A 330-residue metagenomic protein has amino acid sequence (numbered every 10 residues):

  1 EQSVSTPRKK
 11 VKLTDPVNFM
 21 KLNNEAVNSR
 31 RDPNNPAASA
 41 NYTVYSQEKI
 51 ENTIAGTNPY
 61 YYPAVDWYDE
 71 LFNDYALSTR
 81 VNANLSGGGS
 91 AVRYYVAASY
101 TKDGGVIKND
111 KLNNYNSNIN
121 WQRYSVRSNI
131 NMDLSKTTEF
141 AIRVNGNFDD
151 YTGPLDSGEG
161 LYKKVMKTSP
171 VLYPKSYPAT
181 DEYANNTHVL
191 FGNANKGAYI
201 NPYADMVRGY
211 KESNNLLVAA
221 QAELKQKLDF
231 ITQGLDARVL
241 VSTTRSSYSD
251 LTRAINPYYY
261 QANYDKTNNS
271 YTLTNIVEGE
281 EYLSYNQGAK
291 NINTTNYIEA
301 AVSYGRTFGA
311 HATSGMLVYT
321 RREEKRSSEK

Functional and structural regions predicted by a protein language model:
E1, L22-N24, Q233-L235, I298 (+2 more regions): Short, Φ-rich (hydrophobic/aromatic) sequence segments
E1-N215, E223-K225: Membrane-proximal, glycine/serine-rich, low-complexity loop/turn segments characteristic of large bacterial
P63-S86, Y173-N185, R253-K330: Outer-membrane beta-barrel transmembrane domain signature of Gram-negative proteins, especially the mid-to-C-terminal
S90-A91, V106, T137, G153 (+3 more regions): Short loop/turn motifs that connect adjacent beta-strands in outer-membrane beta-barrel proteins
V96, I142, A222, A237-V239 (+1 more regions): Membrane-embedded beta-strand positions of outer-membrane beta-barrel proteins
D103-I107, D149-Y151, S246-Y248, R321-S328: Sequence/structural signature of outer-membrane beta-barrel proteins
R127, L134, E223, G234-R238 (+2 more regions): Transmembrane beta-barrel domains of bacterial outer-membrane proteins
S128, A220-Q226, E299-Y304: Short, well-ordered amphipathic alpha-helices
